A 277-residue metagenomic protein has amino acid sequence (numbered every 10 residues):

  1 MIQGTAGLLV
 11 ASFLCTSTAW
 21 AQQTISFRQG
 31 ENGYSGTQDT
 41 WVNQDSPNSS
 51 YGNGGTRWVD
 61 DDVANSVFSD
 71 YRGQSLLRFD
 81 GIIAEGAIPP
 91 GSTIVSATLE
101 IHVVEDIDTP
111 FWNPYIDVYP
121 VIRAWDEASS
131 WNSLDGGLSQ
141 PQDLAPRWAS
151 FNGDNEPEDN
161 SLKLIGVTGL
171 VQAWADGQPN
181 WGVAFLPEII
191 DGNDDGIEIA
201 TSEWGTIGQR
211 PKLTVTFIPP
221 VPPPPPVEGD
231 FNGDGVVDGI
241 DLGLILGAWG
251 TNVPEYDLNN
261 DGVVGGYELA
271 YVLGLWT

Functional and structural regions predicted by a protein language model:
M1-I2: N-terminal secretory signal peptides that target proteins for export/translocation
T5-T16: Bacterial N-terminal signal peptides
A21-E85, I189-N193, E203-P211, V215-P219: Flexible, small-residue-rich N-terminal segments that precede or flank a structured functional core
Q29-E31, E105-W181: Beta-strand-rich interaction/scaffold domains
F79, G91-E105, L213: A short beta-strand element within beta-rich, extracytoplasmic domains of secreted/secretory-pathway proteins
I82-E85, V104-D108, I122-A128, L170-Q172 (+4 more regions): Acidic glycine-/aspartate-rich tracts in secreted/extracellular proteins
A84-V95, W174: Extracellular/lumenal carbohydrate-interaction signature centered on repeated Trp-anchored short motifs
F231-N252, N260-T277: Alpha-helical segments with a strong preference for the paired helices of cellulosomal dockerin domains
